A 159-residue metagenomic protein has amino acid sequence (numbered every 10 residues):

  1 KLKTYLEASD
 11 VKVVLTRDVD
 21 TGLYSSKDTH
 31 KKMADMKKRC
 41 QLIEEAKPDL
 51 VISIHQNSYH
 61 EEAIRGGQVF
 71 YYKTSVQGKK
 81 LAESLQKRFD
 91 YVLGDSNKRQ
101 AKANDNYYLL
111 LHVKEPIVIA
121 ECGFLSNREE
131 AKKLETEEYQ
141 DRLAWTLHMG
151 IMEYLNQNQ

Functional and structural regions predicted by a protein language model:
K1-L81: Catalytic-core regions of hydrolytic enzymes
K3, M36-C40, G66, K79-Q86 (+4 more regions): Extracytoplasmic/secreted envelope proteins and their assembly/folding machinery, especially bacterial periplasmic
Y5-V11, V92, Y108-E115: A structural motif corresponding to the C-terminal end of an alpha-helix and its immediate exit/capping segment
M33-D35, F70-K73, R88-Y91, E137-D141: Short, low-complexity, polar/charged sequence segments that are solvent-exposed and flexible
A46, S53, H60, K98-Q159: Active-site-adjacent mobile loop/cap segments within catalytic or ligand-binding domains
G78-A103: Active-site-adjacent substrate-binding region of metalloamidase/peptidase-like peptide-processing proteins
